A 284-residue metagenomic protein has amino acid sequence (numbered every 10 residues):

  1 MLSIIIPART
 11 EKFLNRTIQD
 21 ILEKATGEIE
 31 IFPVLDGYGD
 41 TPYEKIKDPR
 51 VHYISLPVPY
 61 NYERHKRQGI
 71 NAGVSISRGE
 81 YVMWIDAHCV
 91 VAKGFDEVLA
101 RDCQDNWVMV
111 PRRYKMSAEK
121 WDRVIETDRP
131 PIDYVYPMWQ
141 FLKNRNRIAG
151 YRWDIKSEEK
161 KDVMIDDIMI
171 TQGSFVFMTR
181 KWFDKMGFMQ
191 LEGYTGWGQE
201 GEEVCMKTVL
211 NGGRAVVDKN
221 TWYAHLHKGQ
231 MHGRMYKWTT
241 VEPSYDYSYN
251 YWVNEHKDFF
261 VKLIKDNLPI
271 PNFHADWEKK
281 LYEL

Functional and structural regions predicted by a protein language model:
M1-D20: N-proximal low-complexity "stem/linker" segments adjacent to membrane-targeting elements
Q19-E28: Short, acidic, metal-binding catalytic loop of nucleotide-sugar glycosyltransferases
P59-S77: Glycine-rich, basic loop-to-helix element that forms the pyrophosphate-binding segment of sugar-nucleotide handling
R67, D154-F177: A recurrent flexible, glycine/aromatic-enriched loop bordering the glycosyltransferase active site that acts as
V82: Short aromatic/hydrophobic "clamp" motif used to bind/position activated sugar donors
V90, G94-R145: Conserved donor NDP-sugar-binding/catalytic core segment of glycosyltransferases
I168-F177, R234-L284: Terminal low-complexity segments of carbohydrate-biosynthetic enzymes
M169, F175-V176, W182-G187, G193-T221: A short, conserved alpha-helix in the catalytic core of glycosyltransferases
